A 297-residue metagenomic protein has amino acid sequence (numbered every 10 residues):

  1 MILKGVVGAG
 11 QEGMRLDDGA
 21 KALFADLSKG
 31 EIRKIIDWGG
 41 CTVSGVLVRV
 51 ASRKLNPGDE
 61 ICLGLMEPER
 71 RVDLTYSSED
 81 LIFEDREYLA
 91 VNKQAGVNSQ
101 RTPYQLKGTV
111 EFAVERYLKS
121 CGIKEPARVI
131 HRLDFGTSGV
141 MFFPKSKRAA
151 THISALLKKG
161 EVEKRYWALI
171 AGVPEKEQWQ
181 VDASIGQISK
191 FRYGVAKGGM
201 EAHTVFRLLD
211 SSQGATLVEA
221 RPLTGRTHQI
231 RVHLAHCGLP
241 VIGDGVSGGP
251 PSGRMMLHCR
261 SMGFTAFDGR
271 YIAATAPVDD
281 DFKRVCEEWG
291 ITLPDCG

Functional and structural regions predicted by a protein language model:
M1-K34, K190, K197-H203, D210-Q213 (+2 more regions): Pseudouridine synthases involved in rRNA/tRNA modification
M1-Q180, S184-I188, Y271, D280-W289: RNA pseudouridine synthases
G45, Q213-R221: Short histidine-centered loop motifs in beta-beta connectors
V50-K54, E219, R254: Short, surface-exposed secondary-structure edge patches
L81, I170, V205-L208, V241: Conserved hydrophobic positions within beta-strands
L81-F83, D134, Q180, G186 (+4 more regions): Well-ordered beta-strand positions
L89, Y166, T216, H258-R260: Short beta-strand micro-motifs in enzyme catalytic cores
Y166, V181, A202-T204, V218: Structural detector for hydrophobic anchor residues on beta-strands
